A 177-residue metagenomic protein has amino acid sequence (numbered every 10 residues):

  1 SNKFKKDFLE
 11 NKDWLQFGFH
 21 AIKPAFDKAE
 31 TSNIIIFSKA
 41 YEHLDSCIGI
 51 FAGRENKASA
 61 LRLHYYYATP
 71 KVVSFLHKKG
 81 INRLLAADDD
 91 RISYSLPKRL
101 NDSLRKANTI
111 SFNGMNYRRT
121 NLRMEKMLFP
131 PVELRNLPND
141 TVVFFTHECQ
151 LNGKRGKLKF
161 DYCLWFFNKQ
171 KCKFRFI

Functional and structural regions predicted by a protein language model:
S1-K5, I34-C47, M127-P131, K154-K169: Well-ordered, non-membrane alpha-helical segments in soluble/globular domains
S1-K71, T141-F144: Metal-dependent polysaccharide deacetylase catalytic core of the NodB/CE4 family, i.e., the active-site-bearing domain
K6-N11, K79-L84, Y162-F176: Structural alpha-beta junctions
L15-F17, C47-F51, D90-S95, C172-I177: Short C-terminal domain-edge/linker segments immediately following a structured domain
Q16-F19, A60-R62, F75, R83-A87 (+1 more regions): A structural signal for short, well-ordered beta-strand segments and their strand-loop junctions that often border
E55-N56, H64-F144, E148-C149, G153-F160 (+1 more regions): Active-site-adjacent pocket scaffolds in enzyme catalytic domains
